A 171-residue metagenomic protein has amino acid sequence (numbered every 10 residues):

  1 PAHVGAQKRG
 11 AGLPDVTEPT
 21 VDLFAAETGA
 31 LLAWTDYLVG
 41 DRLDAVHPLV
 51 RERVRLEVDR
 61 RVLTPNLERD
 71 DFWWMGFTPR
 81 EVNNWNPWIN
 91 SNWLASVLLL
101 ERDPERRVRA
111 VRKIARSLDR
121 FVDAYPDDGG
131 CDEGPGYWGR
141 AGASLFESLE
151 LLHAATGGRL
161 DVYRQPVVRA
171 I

Functional and structural regions predicted by a protein language model:
P1-Q7, E18: Active-site-surrounding "flap" and adjacent substrate/cofactor-binding loops of secreted or lumenal enzymes, prototyped
A2-V4, L43-V50, G157-P166: Short, glycine/acidic-rich hinge or "gate" loops at secondary-structure transitions that mediate conformational
G12-G136, E147: Active-site lining segments of carbohydrate-active enzymes
R140-I171: Carbohydrate-active enzyme catalytic cores, enriched for enzymes that act on polyanionic acidic polysaccharides
